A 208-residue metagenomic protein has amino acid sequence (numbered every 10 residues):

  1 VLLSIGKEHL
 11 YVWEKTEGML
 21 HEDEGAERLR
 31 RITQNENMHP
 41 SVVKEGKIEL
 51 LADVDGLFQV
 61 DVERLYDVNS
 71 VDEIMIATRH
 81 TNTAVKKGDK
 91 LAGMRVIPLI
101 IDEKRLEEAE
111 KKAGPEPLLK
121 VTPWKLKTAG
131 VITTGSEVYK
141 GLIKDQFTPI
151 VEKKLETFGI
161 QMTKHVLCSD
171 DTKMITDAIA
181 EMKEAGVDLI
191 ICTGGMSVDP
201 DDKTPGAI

Functional and structural regions predicted by a protein language model:
V1-R105: Phosphate-interaction motifs
I5, L20-E24, R28, E45 (+7 more regions): Conserved active-site and cofactor/substrate-binding residues in soluble primary-metabolism enzymes
K15-G18, D55, V96, T134-E137 (+2 more regions): Short, ordered loop/turn segments at secondary-structure junctions
P40-V43, T83-V85, K120-K125, M182-E184: Solvent-exposed alpha-helices and their adjacent loops that cap or buttress functional pockets in soluble metabolic
V62-E63, E103-L106, L142-K144, D201-T204: Short acidic, glycine/serine/threonine-rich loops at helix termini
S70-T78, R105-V121, F147-I150: Active-site glycine-rich loop that binds ribose-phosphate moieties when present
P115-D170, M174: Glycine-rich phosphate/diphosphate-binding loop of Rossmann-like nucleotide-binding domains
K153-C192, S197-A207: N-terminal small/polar loop signature for handling phosphorylated ligands or for N-terminal nucleophile
